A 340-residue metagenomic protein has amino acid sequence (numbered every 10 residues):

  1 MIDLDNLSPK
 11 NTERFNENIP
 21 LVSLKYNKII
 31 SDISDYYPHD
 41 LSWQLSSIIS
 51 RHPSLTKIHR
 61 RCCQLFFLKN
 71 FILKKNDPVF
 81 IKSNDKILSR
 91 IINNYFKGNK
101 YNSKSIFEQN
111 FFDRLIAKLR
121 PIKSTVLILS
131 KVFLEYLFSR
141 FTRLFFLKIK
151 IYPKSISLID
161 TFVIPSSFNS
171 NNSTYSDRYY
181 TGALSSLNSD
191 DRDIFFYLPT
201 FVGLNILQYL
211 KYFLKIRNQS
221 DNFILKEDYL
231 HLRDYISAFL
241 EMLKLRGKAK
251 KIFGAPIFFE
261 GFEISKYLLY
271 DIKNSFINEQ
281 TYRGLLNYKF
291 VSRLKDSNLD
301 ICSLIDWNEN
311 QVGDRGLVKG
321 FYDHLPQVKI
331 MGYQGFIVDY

Functional and structural regions predicted by a protein language model:
M1-Y340: Catalytic-core helical/loop segments in enzymes performing group transfer/polymerization on anionic/lipid-linked
